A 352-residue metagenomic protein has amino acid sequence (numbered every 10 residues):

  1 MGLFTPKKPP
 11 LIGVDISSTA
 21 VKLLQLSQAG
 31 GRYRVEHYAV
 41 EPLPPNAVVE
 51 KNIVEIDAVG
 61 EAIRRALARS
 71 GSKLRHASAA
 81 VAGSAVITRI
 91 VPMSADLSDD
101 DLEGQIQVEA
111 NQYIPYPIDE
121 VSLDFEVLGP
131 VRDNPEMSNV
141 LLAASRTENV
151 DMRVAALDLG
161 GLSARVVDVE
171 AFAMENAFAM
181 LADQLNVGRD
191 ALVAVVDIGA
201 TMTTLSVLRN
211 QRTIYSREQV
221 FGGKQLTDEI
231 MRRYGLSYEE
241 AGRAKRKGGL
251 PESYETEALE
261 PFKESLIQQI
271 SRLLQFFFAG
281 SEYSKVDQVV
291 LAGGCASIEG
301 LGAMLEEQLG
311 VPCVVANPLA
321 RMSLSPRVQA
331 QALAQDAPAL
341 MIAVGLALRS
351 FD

Functional and structural regions predicted by a protein language model:
M1-E109, D151, S163: Non-catalytic, solvent-exposed interaction/assembly segments
G2-P42, R75-A80, Q184-Y215, G222-Q225 (+2 more regions): Gly/Thr-rich phosphate-binding beta-strand-loop-beta motif of the actin/hexokinase/Hsp70
V48, E148-N176, R212-E252: Glycine-rich phosphate-binding loop plus the immediately following alpha-helix
I63-R75, G160, L236, S271-Q288: Phosphate/pyrophosphate-binding loops at sites that engage ATP/ADP/AMP, CoA/4′-phosphopantetheine, polyphosphate
H76, A80-A182, Q288, P318-L324 (+2 more regions): Active-site neighborhood for divalent-cation/phosphate handling
D228, R232, A241-Q288, C295 (+1 more regions): Adenine-nucleotide phosphate-binding core of ATP-dependent small-molecule kinases
L259-F262, S284-V314, P318-A320: Glycine-rich phosphate-binding loops at beta-strand->alpha-helix junctions
A303-A343: Conserved phosphate-binding/catalytic loops in two-lobed NTP-binding clefts
